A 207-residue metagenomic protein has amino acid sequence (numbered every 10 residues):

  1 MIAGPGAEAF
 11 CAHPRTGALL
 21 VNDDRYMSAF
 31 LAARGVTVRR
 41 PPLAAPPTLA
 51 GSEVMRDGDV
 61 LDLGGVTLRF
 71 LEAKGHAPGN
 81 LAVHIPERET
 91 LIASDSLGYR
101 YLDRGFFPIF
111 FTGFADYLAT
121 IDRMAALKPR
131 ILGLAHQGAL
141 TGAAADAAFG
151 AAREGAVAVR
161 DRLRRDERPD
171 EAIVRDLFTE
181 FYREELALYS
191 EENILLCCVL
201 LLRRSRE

Functional and structural regions predicted by a protein language model:
M1-V60: Active-site HxH/HxHxD metal-binding segment of metal-dependent hydrolases
M27-F30, F110-F111, G150-A151: Short, hinge-like loop/turn segments at secondary-structure boundaries
R40-G51, I131-A135, Y189-E207: Short flexible/disordered coil segments
G51, D59, G64-R69, G79: Short beta-strand or tight-loop elements that sit immediately N-terminal to catalytic metal-binding acidic residues
E53, T112-D116, G155, I194: Soluble or luminal CAZymes and related metallo-dependent hydrolases
T67-K74, P78-A147: Metallo-beta-lactamase
G142-V159: Short, electropositive alpha-helical surface patch
R162-E207: C-terminal regulatory/interaction regions
